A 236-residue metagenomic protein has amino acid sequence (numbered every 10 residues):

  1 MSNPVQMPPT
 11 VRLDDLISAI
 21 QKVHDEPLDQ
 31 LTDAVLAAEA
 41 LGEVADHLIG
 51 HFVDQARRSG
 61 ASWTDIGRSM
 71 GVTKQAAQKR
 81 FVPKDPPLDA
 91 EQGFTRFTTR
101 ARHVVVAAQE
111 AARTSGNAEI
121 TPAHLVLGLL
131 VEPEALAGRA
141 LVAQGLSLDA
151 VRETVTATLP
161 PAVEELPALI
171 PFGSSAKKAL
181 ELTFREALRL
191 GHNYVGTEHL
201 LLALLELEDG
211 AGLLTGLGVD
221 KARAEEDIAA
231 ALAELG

Functional and structural regions predicted by a protein language model:
M1-G236: Histone-fold recognition with a strong bias for associated Lys/Arg-rich disordered tails
